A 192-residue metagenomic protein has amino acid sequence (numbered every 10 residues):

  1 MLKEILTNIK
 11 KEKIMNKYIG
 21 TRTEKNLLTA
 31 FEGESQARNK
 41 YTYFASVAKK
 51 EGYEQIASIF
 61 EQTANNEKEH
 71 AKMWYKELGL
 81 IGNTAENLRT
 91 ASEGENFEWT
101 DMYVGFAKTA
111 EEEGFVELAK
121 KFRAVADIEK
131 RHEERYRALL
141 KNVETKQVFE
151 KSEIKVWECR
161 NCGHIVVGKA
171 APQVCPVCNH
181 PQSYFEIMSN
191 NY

Functional and structural regions predicted by a protein language model:
L2, L6, I14-Y192: Non-heme di-metal
